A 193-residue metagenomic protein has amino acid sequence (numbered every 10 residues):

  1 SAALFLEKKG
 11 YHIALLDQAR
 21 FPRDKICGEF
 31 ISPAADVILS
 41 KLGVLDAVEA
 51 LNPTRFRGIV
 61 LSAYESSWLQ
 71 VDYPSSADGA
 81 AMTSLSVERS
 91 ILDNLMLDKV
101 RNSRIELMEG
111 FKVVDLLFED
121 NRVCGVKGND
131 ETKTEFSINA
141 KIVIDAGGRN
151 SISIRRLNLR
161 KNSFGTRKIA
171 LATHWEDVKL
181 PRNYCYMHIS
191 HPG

Functional and structural regions predicted by a protein language model:
L4-C27: Glycine-rich FAD pyrophosphate-binding loop
Y11, V44, I105: Short phosphate-binding/catalytic loops that engage adenosine nucleotides
D17-Q18, E88, E109: A secondary-structure boundary/capping signal
I26-E65: N-terminal FAD cofactor-binding segment of flavoenzymes
S67-S76, S137-K141: Short amphipathic beta-strand/extended segments with alternating polar/hydrophobic composition
S76-K99: Short beta-strand to alpha-helix junction loop
K99-G193: Predominantly flavin-linked oxidoreductase catalytic cores and closely associated redox partners
